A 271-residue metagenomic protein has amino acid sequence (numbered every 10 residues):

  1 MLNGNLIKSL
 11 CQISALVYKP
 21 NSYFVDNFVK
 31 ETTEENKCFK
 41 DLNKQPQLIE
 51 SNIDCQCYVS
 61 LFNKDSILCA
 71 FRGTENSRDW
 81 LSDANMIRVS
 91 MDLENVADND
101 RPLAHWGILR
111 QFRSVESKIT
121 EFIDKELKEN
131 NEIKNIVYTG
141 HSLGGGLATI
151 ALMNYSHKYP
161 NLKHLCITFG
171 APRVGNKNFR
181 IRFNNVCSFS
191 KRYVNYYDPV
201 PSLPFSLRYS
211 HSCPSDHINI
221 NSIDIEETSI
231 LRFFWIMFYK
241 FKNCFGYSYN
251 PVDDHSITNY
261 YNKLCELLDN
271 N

Functional and structural regions predicted by a protein language model:
M1-N63: N-terminal low-complexity, Ser/Thr- and acidic-residue-enriched intrinsically disordered segments
L2-N5, Q56, D65-S66, N76 (+5 more regions): Serine hydrolase/lipase
V25-E31, R72, M86, Y209-S212: Short, polar loop/linker segments at the starts of domains and inter-domain junctions
T33-K44, N52, D83-N85, D92 (+2 more regions): Glycine-centered secondary-structure boundary/capping sites
S51-N95: Short, surface-exposed "cap/lid" segments of acyl-processing enzymes
G144-G145: Catalytic nucleophile loop
